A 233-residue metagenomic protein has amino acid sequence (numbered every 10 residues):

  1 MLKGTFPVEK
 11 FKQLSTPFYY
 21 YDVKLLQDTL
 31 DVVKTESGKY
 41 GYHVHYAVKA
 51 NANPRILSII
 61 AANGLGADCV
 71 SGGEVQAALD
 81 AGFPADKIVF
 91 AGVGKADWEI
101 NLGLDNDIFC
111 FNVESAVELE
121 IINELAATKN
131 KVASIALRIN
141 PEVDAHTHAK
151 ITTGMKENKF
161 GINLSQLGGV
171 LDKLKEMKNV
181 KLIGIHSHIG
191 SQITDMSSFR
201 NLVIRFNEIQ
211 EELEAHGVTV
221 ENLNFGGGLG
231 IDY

Functional and structural regions predicted by a protein language model:
M1-A133, E176-M177, K181, E208 (+1 more regions): A charged N-terminal "starter" segment
A47, N112, A136-R138, H186 (+1 more regions): Generic enzyme active-site microenvironment
V132-D144: Glycine-rich, aromatic-flanked loop segments that form ligand/cofactor-binding clefts across common enzyme folds
P141-Y233: Active-site loop/helix belt of alpha/beta enzymes
